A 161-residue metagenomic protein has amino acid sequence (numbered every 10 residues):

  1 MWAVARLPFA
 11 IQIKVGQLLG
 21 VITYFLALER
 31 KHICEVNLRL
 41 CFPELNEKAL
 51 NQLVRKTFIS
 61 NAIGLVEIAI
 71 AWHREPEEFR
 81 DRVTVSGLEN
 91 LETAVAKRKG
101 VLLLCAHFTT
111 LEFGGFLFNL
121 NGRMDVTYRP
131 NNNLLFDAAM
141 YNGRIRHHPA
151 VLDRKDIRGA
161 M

Functional and structural regions predicted by a protein language model:
M1-L102, T109-T110: Membrane-proximal helical "anchor" segments flanking the first transmembrane region of inner-membrane enzymes
W72-M161: Soluble catalytic domains of membrane acyltransferases
